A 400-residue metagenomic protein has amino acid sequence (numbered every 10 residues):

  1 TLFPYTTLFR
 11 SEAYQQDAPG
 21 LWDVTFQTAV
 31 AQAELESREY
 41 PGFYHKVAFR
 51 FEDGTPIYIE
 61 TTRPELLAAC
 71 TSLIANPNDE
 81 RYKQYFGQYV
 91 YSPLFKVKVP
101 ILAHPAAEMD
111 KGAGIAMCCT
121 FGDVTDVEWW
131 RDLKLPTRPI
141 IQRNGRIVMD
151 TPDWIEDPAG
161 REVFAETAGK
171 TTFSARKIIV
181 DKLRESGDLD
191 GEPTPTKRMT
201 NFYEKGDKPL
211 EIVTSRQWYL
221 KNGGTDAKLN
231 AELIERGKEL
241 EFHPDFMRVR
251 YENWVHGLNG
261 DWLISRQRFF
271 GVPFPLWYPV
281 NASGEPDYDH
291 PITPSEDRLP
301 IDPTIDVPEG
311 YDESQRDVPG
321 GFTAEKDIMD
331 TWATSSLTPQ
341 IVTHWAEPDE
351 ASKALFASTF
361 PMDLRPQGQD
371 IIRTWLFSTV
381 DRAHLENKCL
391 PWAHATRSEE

Functional and structural regions predicted by a protein language model:
F3-L8, E399-E400: Conserved small/polar residues in nucleotide/adenosyl-binding loops
T6-I57, K111-A282: Residue patterns forming the tRNA-binding/recognition surfaces of aminoacyl-tRNA synthetases and related DALR
T25, E34-A48, V90, G114-G122 (+8 more regions): Conserved active-site neighborhood of enzyme catalytic/cofactor-binding cores
E52, I57-I115, V124-E128: Protease-associated
T61-L67, L102-E108, W154-I155, S215-Y219 (+1 more regions): A short, sequence-level motif marking secondary-structure junctions
N76-P77, W154-D157, A346-P348: Short secondary-structure boundary/capping segments
